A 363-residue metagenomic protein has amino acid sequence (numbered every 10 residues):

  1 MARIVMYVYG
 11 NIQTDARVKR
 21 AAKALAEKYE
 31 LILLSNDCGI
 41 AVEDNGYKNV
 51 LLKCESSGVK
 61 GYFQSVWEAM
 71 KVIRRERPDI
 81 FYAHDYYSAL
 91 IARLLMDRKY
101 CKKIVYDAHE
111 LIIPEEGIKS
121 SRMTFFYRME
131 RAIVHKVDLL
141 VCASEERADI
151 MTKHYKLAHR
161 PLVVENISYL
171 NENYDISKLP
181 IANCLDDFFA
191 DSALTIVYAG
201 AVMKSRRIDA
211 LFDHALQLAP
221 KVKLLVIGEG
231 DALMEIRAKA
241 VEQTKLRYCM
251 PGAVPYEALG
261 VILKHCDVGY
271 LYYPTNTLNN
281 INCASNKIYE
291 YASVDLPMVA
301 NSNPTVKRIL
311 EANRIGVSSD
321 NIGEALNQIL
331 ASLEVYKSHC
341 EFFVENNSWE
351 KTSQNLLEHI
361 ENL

Functional and structural regions predicted by a protein language model:
M1-I40, D213-A219: N-terminal subdomain of nucleotide-sugar transferases
V5-Y7, V141, L185-R206, L211-A215 (+1 more regions): Conserved donor-binding/catalytic core segment of Leloir-type glycosyltransferases
I12, R206, P255-I262, G269-Y289 (+1 more regions): Nucleotide-sugar-dependent
K60-Q64, K102-K103, I113-I133, S177-I181 (+1 more regions): Nucleotide-sugar donor phosphate/pyrophosphate-binding loop at the beta->alpha transition of glycosyltransferases
V66-R74, L90, L94-R98, Y106 (+2 more regions): Membrane-proximal helix-turn-helix segments that form the acceptor-binding/catalytic region of lipid-linked
Y127, R131-N183, D191, Y248: Donor nucleotide-sugar binding/catalytic pocket of nucleotide-sugar-dependent glycosyltransferases
L179-P180, D320-G323, A331-L363: A charged, aromatic-enriched C-terminal amphipathic alpha-helix characteristic of glycosyltransferases across folds
M234-I262: Nucleotide-activated donor-binding/catalytic signature segment of Leloir-type glycosyltransferases, i.e., the conserved
